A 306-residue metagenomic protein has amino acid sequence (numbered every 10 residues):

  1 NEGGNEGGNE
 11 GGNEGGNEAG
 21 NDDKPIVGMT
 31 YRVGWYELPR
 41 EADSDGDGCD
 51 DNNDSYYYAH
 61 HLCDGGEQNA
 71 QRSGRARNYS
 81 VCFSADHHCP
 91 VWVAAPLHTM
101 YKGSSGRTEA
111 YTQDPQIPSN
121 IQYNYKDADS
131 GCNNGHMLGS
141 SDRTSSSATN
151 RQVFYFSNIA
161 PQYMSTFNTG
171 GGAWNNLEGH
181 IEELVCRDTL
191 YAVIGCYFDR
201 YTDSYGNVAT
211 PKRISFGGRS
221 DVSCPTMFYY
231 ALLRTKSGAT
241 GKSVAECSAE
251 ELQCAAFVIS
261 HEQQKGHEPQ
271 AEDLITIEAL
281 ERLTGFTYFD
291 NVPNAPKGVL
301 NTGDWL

Functional and structural regions predicted by a protein language model:
N1-L306: Domain-level detector for secreted/extracellular nuclease and nuclease-toxin modules, and for the ENPP-like C-terminal
